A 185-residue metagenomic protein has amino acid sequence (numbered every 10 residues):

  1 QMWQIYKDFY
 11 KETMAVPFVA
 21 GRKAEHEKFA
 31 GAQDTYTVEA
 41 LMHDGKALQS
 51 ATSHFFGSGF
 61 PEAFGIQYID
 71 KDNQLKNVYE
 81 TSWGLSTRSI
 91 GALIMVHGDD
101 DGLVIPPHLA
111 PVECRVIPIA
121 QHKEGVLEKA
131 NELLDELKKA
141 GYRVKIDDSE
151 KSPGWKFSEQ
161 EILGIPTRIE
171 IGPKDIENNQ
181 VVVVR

Functional and structural regions predicted by a protein language model:
Q1-R185: NTP/phosphate- and nucleic-acid-binding module
